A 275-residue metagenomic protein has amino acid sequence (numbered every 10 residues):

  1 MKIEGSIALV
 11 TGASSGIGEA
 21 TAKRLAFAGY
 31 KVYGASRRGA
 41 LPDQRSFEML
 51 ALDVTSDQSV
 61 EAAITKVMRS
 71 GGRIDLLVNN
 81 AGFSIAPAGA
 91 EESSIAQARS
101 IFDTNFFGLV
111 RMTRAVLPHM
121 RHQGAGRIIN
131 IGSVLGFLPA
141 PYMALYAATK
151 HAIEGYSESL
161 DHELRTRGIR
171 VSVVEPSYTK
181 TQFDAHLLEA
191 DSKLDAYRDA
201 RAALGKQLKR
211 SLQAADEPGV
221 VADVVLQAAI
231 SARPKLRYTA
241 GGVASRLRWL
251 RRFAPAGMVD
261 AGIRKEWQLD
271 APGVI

Functional and structural regions predicted by a protein language model:
I7, S14-S15: Conserved glycine-rich cofactor-binding loop
L52-A62, I95: The beta1-alpha1 cofactor-binding region of Rossmann-like NAD(H)/NADP(H)-dependent oxidoreductases
N80-A86: Conserved NAD(P)H cofactor-binding loop of Rossmann-fold oxidoreductase domains
A88-A90, Q97-R99: Substrate-binding pocket helix/loop in short-chain dehydrogenase/reductase
T113, T149: Active-site helix of classical SDR
S133: Residue(s) in the substrate-gating loop at a strand-loop-helix junction that position the organic substrate next
E163-L212: C-terminal beta-strand-loop-alpha-helix "lid" module of Rossmann-like NAD(P)-dependent dehydrogenases
